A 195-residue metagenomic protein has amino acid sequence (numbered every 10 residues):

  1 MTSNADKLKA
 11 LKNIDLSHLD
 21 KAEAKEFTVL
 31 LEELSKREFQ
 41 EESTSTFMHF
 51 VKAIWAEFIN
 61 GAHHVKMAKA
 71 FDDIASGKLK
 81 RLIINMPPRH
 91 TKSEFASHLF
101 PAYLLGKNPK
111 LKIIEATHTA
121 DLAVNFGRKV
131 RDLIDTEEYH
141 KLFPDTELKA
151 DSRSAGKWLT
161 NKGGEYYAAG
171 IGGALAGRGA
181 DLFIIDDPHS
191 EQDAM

Functional and structural regions predicted by a protein language model:
M1-L79: N-terminal accessory segments
F58, E137-K141, Q192-M195: Short, polar/flexible loop-turn hinges at active-site or ligand-entry regions and domain interfaces
A70, F100-P101, F126: Short, hydrophobic/aromatic alpha-helical segments in well-folded domains
L79-L99: Walker A/P-loop
R81-I83, K112-I114, E165, L182: Residue-level preference for the first positions of well-ordered beta-strands
A96-N108: Walker A/P-loop NTP-binding motif
A116-G172: Conserved nucleotide-state-sensing and coupling region of NTP-binding domains
G156-M195: Conserved RecA-like ASCE ATPase "motif II neighborhood" in helicase/translocase motors
